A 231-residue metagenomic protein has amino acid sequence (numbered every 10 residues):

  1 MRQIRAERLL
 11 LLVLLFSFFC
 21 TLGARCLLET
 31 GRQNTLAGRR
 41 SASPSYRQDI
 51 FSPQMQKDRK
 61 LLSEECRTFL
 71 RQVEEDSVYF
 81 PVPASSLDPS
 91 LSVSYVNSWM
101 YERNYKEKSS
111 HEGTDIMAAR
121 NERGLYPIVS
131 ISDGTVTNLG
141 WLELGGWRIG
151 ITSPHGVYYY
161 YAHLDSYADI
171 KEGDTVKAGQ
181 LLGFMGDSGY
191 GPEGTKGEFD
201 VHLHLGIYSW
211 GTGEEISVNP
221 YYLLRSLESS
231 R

Functional and structural regions predicted by a protein language model:
M1-F16: N-terminal Sec-pathway targeting helices
F16-L27: Hydrophobic alpha-helical membrane-insertion segments, chiefly the h-region of N-terminal signal peptides
E29-W147, A178, G191, S229: Surface-exposed, glycine-biased beta-strand/turn segments
V129-S166, G194-K196, D200-V201: Zn2+-dependent peptidoglycan hydrolase active-site motif and core
L139-G140, M185-S188, W210: Residue-level recognition of beta-strand microenvironments
R148-I151, K177-E193: Short hydrophobic beta/alpha edge segments that flank linear recognition/processing sites
E172, K177-Q180, F184, E198-R231: Acidic, glycine-rich catalytic/binding loops that coordinate metals and/or anionic ligands
